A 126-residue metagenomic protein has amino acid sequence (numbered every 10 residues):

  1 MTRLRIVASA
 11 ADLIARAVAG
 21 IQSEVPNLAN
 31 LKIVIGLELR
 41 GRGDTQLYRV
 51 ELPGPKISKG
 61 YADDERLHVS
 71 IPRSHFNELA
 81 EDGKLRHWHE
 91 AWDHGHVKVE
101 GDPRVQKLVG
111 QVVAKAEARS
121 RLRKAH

Functional and structural regions predicted by a protein language model:
M1-H126: Feature captures hydrophobic
